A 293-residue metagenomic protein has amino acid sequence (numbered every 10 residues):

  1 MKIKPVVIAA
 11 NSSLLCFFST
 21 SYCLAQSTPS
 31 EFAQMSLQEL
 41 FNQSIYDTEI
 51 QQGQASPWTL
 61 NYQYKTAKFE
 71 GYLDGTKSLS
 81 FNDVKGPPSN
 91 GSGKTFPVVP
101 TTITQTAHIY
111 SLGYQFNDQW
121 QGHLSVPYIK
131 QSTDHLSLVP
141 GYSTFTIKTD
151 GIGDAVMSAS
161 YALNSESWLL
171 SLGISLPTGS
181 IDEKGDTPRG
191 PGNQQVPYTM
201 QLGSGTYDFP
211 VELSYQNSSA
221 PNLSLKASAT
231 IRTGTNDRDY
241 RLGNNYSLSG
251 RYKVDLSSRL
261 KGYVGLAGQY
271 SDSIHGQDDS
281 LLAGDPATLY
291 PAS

Functional and structural regions predicted by a protein language model:
A25-P88, S167, T178-D182, Y198: Outer-membrane beta-barrel biogenesis signature
Q43-I45, P88-F96, V139-S143, N193-T199 (+2 more regions): Extracytoplasmic loops and strand-loop junctions of Gram-negative outer membrane beta-barrel proteins
I50, Y62, Y110-Y114, L124 (+7 more regions): Residues on the lipid-exposed face of transmembrane beta-strands in outer-membrane beta-barrel proteins
W58, Q119-L124, E166-L169, P221-L225 (+1 more regions): Repeated loop/turn-to-beta-strand initiation elements of outer-membrane beta-barrel proteins
L73-T95, N236-S293: Outer membrane beta-barrel transmembrane domains
D83-Q105, F116-V156: Surface-exposed loop and membrane-interface regions of Gram-negative outer-membrane beta-barrel proteins
F96-T106, K148-G153, Q201-D208, L242-N244 (+1 more regions): Short sequence motifs at beta-strands and strand-loop junctions characteristic of Gram-negative outer-membrane
P127-R241: Outer-membrane pore/translocation modules
